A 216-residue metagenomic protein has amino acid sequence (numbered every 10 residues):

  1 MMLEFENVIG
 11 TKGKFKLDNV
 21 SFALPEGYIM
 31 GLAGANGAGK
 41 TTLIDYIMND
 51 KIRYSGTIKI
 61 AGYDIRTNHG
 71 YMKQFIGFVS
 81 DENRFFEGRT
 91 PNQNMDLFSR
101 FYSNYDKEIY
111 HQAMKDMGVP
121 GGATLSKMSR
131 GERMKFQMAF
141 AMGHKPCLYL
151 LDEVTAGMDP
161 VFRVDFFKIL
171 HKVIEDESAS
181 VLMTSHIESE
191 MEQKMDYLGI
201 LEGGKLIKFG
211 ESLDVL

Functional and structural regions predicted by a protein language model:
A33-A35: The feature captures the beta-strand-to-loop junction immediately N-terminal to the Walker
M48: Helix-to-loop junction immediately C-terminal to a conserved catalytic motif
Y54-D64, Y71-M72: Conserved ABC transporter NBD signature motif
Q74, S80-Q137: ABC-family P-loop ATPase nucleotide-binding domains
Y149-E153: Catalytic Walker B motif of ABC-type/P-loop ATPase nucleotide-binding domains
V164-D176: Helical segment within the ABC ATPase nucleotide-binding domain
